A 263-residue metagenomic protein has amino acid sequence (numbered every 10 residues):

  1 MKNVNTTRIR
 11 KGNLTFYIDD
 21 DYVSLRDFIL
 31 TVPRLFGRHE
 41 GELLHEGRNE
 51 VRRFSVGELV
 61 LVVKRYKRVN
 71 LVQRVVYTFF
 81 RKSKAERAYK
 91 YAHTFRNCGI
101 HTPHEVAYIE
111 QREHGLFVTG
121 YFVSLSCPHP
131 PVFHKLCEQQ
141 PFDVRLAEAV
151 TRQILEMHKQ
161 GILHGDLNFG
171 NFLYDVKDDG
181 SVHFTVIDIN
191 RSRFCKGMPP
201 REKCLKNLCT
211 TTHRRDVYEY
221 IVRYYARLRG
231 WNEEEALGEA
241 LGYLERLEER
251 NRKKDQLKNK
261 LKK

Functional and structural regions predicted by a protein language model:
M1-G41: Juxta-kinase regulatory segment immediately upstream of eukaryotic protein kinase catalytic domains
I29-P131, L155, K159-Q160, K260: Conserved ATP-binding subdomain of kinase catalytic cores across diverse folds
V132-P141: AlphaC helix of the protein kinase catalytic domain
R145-Q153: Conserved alphaE helix
L163: Conserved catalytic-core element of eukaryotic-like protein kinases
L167, F172-Y174: Hydrophobic residue at the +6 position relative to the catalytic HRD Asp in the kinase catalytic loop
Y174-S181: Activation-loop N-terminal segment of eukaryotic-like protein kinases
V182-L261: C-lobe/activation-segment region of protein kinase-like
